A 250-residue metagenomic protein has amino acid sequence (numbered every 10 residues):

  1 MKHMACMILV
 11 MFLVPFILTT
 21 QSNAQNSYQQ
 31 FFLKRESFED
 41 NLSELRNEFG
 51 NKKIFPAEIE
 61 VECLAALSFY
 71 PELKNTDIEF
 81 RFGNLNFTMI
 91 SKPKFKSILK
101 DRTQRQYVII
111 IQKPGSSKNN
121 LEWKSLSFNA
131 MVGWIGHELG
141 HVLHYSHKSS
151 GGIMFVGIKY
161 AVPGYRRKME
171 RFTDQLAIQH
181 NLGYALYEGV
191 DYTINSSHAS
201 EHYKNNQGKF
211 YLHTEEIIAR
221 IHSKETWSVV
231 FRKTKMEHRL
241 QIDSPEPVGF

Functional and structural regions predicted by a protein language model:
I8-F16: Bacterial N-terminal signal peptides
Q21-K100: A metal-dependent hydrolase signature that marks the N-terminal structural subdomain at the beginning of catalytic folds
I90-N129, Y145: Active-site scaffold of zinc-dependent metalloenzymes
A130-E138: Short alpha-helical catalytic segment bearing the HExxH-like zincin motif of zinc-dependent metalloproteases
E138-M154, Q179-A185: Catalytic Zn2+-binding segment of zinc metalloproteases
H144-R171: Post-HEXXH active-site segment of zinc metalloproteases
Y165-G183: An active-site-proximal "capping" alpha-helix that borders the catalytic cofactor pocket
R166, G183-F250: Long, well-structured alpha-helical subdomains associated with metal-dependent extracellular/ecto-lumenal hydrolases
